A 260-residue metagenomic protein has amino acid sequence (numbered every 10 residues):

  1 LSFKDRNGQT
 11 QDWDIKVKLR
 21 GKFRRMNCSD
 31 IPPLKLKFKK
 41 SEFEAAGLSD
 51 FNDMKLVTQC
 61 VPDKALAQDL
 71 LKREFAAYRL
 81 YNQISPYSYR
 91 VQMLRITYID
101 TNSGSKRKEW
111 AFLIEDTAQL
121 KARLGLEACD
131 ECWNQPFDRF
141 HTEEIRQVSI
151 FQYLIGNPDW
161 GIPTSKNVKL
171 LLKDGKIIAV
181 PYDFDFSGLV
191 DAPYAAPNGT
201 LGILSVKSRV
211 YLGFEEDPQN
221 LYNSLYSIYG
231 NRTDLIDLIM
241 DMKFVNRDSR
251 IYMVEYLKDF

Functional and structural regions predicted by a protein language model:
L1-F260: Phosphate/dinucleotide-binding and metal-coordinating scaffold of catalytic cores in nucleotide-dependent enzymes
